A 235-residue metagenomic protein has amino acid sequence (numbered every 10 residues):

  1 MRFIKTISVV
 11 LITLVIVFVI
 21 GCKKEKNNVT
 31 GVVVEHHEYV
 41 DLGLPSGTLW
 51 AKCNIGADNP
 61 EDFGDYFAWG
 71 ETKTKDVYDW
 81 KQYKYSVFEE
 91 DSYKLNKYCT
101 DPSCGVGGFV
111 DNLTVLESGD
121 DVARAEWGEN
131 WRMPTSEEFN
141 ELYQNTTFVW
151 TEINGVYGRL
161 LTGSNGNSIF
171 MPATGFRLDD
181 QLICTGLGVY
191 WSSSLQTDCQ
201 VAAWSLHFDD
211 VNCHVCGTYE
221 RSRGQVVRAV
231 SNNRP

Functional and structural regions predicted by a protein language model:
M1-L11: Bacterial N-terminal signal peptides that target proteins for export
F18-G21: C-terminal motif of bacterial Sec signal peptides marking the signal peptidase cleavage site
K23-E25: Bacterial signal peptide processing site
N28-P235: Conserved positions within compact, well-structured domain cores
